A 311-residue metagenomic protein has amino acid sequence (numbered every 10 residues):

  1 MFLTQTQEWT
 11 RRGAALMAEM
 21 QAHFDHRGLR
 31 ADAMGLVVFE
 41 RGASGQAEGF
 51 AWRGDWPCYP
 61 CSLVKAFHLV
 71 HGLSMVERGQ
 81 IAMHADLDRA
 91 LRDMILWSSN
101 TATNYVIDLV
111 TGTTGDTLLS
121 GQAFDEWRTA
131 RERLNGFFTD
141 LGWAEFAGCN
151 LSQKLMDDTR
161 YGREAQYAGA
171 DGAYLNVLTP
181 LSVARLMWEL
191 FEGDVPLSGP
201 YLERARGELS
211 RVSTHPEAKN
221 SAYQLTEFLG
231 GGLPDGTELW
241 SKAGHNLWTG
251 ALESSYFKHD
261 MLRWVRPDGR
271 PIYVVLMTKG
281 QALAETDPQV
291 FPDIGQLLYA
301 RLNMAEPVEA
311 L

Functional and structural regions predicted by a protein language model:
F2-M20, L175, T179, A184-L311: Structured C-terminal helix/loop/strand segments within mature extracytoplasmic catalytic/sensor domains
L3-F24, R30-A31, D86-S182, E189: Active-site-adjacent helix/loop patches that line small-molecule binding or acyl-intermediate pockets
R12-R53, W264-V265, P271-V274: A short, well-structured edge-of-sheet supersecondary motif
G35-V38, C61, D93, Y105 (+3 more regions): Structural recognition of the beta-strand scaffold that forms the well-ordered cores of secreted hydrolase catalytic
G45-W56, L87, A165-A168: Glycine/charged-rich beta-loop-alpha catalytic/anionic-binding loops adjacent to active sites
Y59-I81, M94, V274: Active-site SXXK
V70-R78, D108, R185-E192, A300: Short glycine/serine- and small hydrophobic-enriched flexible loop segments
S74-D93, T103, L197-Y201: Short, well-structured active-site flanking segments
